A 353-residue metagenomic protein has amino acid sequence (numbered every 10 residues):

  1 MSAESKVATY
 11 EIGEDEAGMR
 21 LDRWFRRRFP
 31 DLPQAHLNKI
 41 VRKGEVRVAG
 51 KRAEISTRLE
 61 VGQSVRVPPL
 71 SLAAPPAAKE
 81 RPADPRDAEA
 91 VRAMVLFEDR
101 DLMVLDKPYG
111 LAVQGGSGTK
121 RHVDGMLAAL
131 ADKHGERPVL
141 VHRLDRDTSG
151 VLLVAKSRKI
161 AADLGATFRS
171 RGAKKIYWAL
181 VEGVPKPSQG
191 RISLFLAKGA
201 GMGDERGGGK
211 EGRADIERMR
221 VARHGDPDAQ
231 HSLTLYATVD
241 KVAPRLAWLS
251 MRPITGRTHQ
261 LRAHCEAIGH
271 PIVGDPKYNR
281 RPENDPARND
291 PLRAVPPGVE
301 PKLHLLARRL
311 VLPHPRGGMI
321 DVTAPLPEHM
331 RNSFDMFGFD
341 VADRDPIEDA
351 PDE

Functional and structural regions predicted by a protein language model:
M1-E353: RNA pseudouridine synthases
